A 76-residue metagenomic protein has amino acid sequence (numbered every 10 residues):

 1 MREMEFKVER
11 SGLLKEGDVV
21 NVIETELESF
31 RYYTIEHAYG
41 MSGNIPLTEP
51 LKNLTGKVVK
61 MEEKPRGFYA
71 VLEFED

Functional and structural regions predicted by a protein language model:
E3, I23-F30: Short, charged beta-turn/beta-strand-edge "cap" motif at the junction between a beta-strand and an adjacent loop
E3-R10: Short alpha-helix capping/helix-loop boundary micro-motifs
M4, Y39-S42: General secondary-structure propensity
G17-V20: Loop/turn positions that initiate beta-strands
L27-G40: Short, Lys/Arg- and Gly-enriched loop/turn segments at beta-strand edges
G43-L54: Acidic, low-complexity, intrinsically disordered interaction modules
K52-D76: Short, compact, well-ordered microdomains
